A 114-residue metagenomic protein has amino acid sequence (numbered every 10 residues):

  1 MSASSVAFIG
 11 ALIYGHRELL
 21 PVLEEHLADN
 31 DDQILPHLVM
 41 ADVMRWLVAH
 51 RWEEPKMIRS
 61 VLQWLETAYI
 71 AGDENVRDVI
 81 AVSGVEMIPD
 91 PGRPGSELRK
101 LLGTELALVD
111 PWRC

Functional and structural regions predicted by a protein language model:
M1-L47: Short terminal alpha-helical segments
L35-V39, E53, M57, G72: Generic, well-ordered alpha-helical segments
V48-P55, G92-E97: Short coil/turn connectors between adjacent alpha-helices in alpha-solenoid helical repeat scaffolds
I58-L62: Amphipathic alpha-helical scaffolding segments comprising HEAT/armadillo-like alpha-solenoid repeats
E74-C114: Amphipathic alpha-helical binding modules
